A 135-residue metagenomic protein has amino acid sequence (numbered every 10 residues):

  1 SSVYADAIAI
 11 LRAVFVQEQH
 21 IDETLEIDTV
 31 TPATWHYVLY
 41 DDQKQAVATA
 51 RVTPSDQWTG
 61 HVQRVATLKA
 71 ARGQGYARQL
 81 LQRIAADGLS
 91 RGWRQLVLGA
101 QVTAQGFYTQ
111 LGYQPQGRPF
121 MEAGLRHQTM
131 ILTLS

Functional and structural regions predicted by a protein language model:
S1-A7: A short beta-loop-alpha structural element at the N-terminal edge of CoA-dependent acyl/N-acetyltransferase catalytic
I8-D22: Helix-loop element at the rim of GNAT/NAT acetyltransferase active sites that forms part of the acceptor-substrate
T24-A50: Conserved beta-hairpin
V38, Q45-P54, W58-A66: Conserved beta-strand in the GNAT
P54-Q63, R72, E122-H127: A conserved beta-turn-beta hairpin within the catalytic core of GNAT-like acetyltransferases that forms part
A71-R83: Conserved acetyl-CoA pyrophosphate-binding loop and the N-cap/start of the following alpha-helix in GNAT-like
L81, G88-Q101: Conserved GNAT acetyl-CoA-binding A-motif
V97-G99, T109, Q114-I131: Conserved catalytic-core motifs of GNAT/GCN5-like acyltransferases
